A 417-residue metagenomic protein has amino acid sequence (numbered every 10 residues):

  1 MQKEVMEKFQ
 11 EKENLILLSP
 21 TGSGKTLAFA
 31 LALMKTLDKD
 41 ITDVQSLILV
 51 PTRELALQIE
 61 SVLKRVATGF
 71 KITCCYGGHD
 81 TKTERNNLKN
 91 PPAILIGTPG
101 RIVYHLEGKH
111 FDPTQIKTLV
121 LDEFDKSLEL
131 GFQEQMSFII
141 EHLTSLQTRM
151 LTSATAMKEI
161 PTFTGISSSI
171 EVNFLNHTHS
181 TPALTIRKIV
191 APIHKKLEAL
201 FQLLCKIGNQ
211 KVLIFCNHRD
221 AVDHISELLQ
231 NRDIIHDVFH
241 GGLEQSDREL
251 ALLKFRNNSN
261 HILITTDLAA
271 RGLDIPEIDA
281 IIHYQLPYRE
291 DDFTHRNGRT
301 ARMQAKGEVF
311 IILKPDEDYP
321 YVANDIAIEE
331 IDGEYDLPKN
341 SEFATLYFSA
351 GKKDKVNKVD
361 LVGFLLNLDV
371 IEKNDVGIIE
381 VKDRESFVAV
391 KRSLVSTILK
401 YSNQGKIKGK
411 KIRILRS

Functional and structural regions predicted by a protein language model:
M1-L18: Conserved pre-motif I regulatory segment
I41-E107, Q115-T118, H224-G241, E249-L250: Conserved nucleic-acid-binding Ia/Ib motif block in the N-terminal RecA-like helicase ATPase lobe
G78, K158-L203: Interdomain hinge/linker at the junction between the two RecA-like core domains of SF2 helicases
Y104, F111-H177, E317, V322-D325: Post-DEXD/H (motif II) to motif III coupling segment of the RecA-like Helicase ATP-binding lobe
Q115, R271-L286, E308-I312: A short beta-strand element within the Helicase C-terminal
P182-L228, V370: Conserved interdomain hinge at the start of the Helicase C-terminal
R289-E330: Conserved segment of the helicase C-terminal RecA-like domain
I331-S417: Non-catalytic terminal extensions of ATP-dependent helicases
